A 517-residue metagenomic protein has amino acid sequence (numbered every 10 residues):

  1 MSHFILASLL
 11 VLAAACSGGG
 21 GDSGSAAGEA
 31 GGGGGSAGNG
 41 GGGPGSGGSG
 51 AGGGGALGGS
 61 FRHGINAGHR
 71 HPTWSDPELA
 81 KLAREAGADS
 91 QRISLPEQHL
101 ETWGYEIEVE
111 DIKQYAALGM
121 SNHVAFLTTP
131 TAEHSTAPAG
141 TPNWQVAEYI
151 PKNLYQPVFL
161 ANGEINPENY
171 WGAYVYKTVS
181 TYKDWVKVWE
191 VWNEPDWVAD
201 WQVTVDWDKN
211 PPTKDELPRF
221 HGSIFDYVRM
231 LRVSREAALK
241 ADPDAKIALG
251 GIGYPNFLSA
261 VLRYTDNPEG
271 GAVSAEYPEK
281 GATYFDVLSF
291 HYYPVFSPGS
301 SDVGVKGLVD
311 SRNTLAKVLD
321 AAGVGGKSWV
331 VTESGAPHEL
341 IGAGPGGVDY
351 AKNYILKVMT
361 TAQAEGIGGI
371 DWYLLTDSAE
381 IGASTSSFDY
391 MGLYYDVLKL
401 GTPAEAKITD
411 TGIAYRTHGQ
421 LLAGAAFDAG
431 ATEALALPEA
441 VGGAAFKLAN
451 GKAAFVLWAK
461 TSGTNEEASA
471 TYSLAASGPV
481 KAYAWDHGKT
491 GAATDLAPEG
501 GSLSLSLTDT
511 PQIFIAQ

Functional and structural regions predicted by a protein language model:
M1, S8, L12-A56: Ser/Thr-rich, Pro/Gly/Ala-heavy low-complexity intrinsically disordered linkers and tails of secreted extracellular
G55-V179, K183, E190-V191, D196-F220: N-terminal substrate-binding region of glycoside hydrolase catalytic domains
R62-G68, D89-P96, N122-T128, K187-V191 (+6 more regions): Structural recognition of the beta-strand scaffold that forms the well-ordered cores of secreted hydrolase catalytic
V175-H221, A248-G253, T283-V295, K327-P337 (+1 more regions): Active-site groove signature of glycoside hydrolases
I224-V358, E365-I367: Noncatalytic carbohydrate-binding groove/subsite architecture in carbohydrate-active enzymes
H338-H418, G430-A436: Aromatic/acidic polysaccharide-binding cleft in carbohydrate-active enzymes
A434-G478: Carbohydrate-binding surface patches
T494-Q517: C-terminal beta-strand-rich structural cap/linker in extracellular carbohydrate-active enzymes
